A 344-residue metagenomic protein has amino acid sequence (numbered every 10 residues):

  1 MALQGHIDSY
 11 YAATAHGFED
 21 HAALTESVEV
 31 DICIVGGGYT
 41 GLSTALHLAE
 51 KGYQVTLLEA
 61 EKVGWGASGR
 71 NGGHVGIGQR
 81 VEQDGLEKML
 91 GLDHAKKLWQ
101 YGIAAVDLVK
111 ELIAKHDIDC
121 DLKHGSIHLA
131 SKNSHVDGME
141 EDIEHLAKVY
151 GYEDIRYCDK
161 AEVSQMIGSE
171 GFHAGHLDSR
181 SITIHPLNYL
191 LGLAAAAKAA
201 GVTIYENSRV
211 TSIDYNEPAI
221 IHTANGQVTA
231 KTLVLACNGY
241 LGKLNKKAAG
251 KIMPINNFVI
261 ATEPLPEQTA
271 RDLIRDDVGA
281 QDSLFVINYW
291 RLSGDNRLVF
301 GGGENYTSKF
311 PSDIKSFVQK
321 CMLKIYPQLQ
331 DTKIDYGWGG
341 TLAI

Functional and structural regions predicted by a protein language model:
M1-I32, E50: Extreme N-terminal leader/targeting segments of oxidoreductases
A2-T14, V81-E87, E111-G125, A130-G192: Flavin (FAD/FMN) cofactor-binding and adjacent substrate-gating region of FAD-dependent oxidoreductase domains
V30-L57: N-terminal Rossmann-like FAD-binding beta1-loop-alpha1 element of flavoenzymes
H47, V63-D121, D137-V149, R271 (+1 more regions): Conserved FAD-binding subdomain of flavin-dependent enzymes
Y53-V55, I155, T332: Hydrophobic anchor at the start of a short beta-strand that flanks the dinucleotide cofactor-binding loop
D107, K115-K123, V210-S212, P218 (+1 more regions): Active-site substrate-recognition segment that forms the wall of the catalytic cavity or substrate channel
E144-H145, E170-K231: Helical element adjacent to the flavin cofactor pocket in flavoenzyme catalytic cores
